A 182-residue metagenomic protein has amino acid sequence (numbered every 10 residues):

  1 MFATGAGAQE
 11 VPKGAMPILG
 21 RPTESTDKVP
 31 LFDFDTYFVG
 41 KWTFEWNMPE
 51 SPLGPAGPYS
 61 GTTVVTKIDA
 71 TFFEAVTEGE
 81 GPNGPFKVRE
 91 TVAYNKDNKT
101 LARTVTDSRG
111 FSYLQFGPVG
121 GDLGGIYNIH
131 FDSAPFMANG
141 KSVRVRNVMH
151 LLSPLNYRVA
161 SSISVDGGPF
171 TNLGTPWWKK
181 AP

Functional and structural regions predicted by a protein language model:
P12-M16, S162-P182: Edge beta-strand at a domain terminus
T26-T43: N-terminal helix-cap/turn-to-beta initiation motif at the start of protein domains
Y37-F38, E45-P49, V159-P169, L173: Short beta-strand segments and strand-loop junctions that repeat across beta-rich extracellular domains
W46, A75-E80, R103-T106, I129-F136 (+1 more regions): Short beta-strand segments that buttress and anchor functional surface loops
S60-T66, E78, V88-A93, L114-G121 (+3 more regions): Hydrophobic/aromatic beta-strand elements that line small-molecule binding cavities or substrate pockets in beta-rich
G81-Q115: Helix-adjacent hinge/juxtasegments
